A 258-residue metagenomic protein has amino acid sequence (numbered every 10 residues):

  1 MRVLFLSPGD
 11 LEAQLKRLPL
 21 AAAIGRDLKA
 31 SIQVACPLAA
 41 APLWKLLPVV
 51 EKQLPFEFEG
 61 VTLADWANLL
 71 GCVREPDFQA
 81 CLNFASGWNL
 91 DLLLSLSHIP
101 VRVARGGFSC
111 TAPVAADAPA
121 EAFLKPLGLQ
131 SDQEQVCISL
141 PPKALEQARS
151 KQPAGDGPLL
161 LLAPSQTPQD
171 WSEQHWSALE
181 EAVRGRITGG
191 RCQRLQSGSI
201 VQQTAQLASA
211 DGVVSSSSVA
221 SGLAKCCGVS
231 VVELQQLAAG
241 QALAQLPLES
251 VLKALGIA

Functional and structural regions predicted by a protein language model:
M1-S7, C81, L159-Q166, Q193-R194: Short hydrophobic beta-strand segments
R2-A115, Q203-T204, A210, A220-C226 (+1 more regions): Active-site and donor-binding regions of nucleotide-sugar-utilizing enzymes
P8, P37, S165, S197 (+1 more regions): Cofactor-binding loop segments of dinucleotide-utilizing enzymes, especially the Rossmann-like FAD- and NAD(P)+-binding
A40-W44, L90, P168-W171, A239-A242: Short, charged/polar "capping" segments at the starts of alpha-helices and the immediately preceding loops
A67, D170-L243: Donor-binding and catalytic core of enzymes assembling or modifying cell-surface/extracellular glycoconjugates
L69-L70, A148, Q203, P247 (+1 more regions): Generic hydrophobic alpha-helical segments
A104-F108, V114-A115, K225-A258: Nucleotide-sugar donor-binding patch of glycosyltransferase catalytic domains
R105-Q169, E173: Mid-sequence helix-capping/hinge segment at a functional interface
